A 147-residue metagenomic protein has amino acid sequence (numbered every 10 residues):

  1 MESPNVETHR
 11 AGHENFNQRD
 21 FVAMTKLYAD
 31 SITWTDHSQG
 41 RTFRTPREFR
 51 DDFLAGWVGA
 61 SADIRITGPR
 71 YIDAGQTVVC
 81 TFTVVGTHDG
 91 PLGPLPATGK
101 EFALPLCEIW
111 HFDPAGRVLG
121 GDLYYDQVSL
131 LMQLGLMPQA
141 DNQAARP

Functional and structural regions predicted by a protein language model:
M1-D30, P138-P147: Short, low-complexity N-terminal intrinsically disordered segments enriched in polar/charged residues
P4-E7, F21-V78, T83-H88: A solvent-exposed, acidic/Ser-Thr-rich amphipathic alpha-helical stretch
E48, C107, L123-Y124: Residue-level structural signal for beta-strand termini and adjacent loop
S61-A62, K100-F102: Short loop/turn motifs at secondary-structure junctions and domain boundaries
I66-Y71, P105-H111: Hydrophobic/aromatic beta-strand elements that line small-molecule binding cavities or substrate pockets in beta-rich
D89-G99: Short, surface-exposed loop/helix-turn segments at secondary-structure junctions that function as lids/hinges flanking
L119-P147: Low-complexity, intrinsically disordered terminal/linker segments enriched in charged and Gly/Pro repeats
